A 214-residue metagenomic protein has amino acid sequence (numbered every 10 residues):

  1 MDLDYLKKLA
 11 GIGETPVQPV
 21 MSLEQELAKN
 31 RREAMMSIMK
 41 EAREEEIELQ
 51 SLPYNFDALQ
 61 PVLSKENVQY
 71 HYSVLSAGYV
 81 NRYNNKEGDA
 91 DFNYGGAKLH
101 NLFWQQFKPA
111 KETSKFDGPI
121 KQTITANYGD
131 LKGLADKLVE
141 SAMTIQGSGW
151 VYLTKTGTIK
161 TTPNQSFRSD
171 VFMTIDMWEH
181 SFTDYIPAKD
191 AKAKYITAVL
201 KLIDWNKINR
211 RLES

Functional and structural regions predicted by a protein language model:
M1-E45: Intrinsically disordered, compositionally biased, charge-dense segments
A42-S214: Feature for soluble, non-membrane regions of globular proteins
